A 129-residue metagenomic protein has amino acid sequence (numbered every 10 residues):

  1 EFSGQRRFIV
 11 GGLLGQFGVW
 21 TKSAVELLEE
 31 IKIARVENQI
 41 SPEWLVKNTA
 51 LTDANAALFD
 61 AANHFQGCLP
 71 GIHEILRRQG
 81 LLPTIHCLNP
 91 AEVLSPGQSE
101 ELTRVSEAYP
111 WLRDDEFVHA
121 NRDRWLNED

Functional and structural regions predicted by a protein language model:
E1-C68: Catalytic alpha/beta core domains of metabolic enzymes, predominantly
N63-Q66, I75-D129: Long, low-complexity C-terminal extensions of enzymes
I72: Conserved, mostly hydrophobic/aromatic
